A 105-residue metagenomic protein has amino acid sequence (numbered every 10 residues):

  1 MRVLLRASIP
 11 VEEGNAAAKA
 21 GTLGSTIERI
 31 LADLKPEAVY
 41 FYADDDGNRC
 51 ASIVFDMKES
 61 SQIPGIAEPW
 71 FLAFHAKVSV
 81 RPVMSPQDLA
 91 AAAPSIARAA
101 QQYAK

Functional and structural regions predicted by a protein language model:
M1-K105: Conserved, structured core segments of small domains
